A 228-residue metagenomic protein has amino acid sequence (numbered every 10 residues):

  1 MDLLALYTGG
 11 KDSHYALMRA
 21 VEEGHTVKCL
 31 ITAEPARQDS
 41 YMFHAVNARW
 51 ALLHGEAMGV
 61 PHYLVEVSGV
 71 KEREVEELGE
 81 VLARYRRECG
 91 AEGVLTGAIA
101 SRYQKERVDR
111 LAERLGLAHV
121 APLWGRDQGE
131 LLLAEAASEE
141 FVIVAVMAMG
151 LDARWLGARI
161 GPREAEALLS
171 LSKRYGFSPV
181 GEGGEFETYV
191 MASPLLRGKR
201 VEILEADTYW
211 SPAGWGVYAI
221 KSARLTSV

Functional and structural regions predicted by a protein language model:
M1-V228: Nucleotide-activated chemistry modules centered on ATP-dependent adenylation/adenylyltransferase
